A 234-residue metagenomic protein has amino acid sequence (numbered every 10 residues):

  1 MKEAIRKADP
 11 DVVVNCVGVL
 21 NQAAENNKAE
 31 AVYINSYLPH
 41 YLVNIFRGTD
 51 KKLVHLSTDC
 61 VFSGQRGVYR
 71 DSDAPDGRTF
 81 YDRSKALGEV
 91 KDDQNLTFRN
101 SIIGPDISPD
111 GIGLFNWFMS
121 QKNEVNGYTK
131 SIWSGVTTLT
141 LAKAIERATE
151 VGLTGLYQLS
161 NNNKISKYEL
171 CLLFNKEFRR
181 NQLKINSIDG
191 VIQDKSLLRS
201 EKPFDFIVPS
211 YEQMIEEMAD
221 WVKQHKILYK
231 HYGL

Functional and structural regions predicted by a protein language model:
M1-I34: NAD(P)H-binding glycine-rich loop region in Rossmannoid oxidoreductase-like domains and their noncatalytic homologs
V12-V14, K51-S57, L96: Conserved catalytic-site loops of classical short-chain dehydrogenases/reductases
A23-A29, G64-G67, S108: Conserved catalytic-core motifs of eukaryotic protein kinase domains, centered on the activation segment
N26, E30-Y41, P75, R83-S84: Glycine-rich NAD(P)-binding loop of the Rossmann-fold in SDR/ketoreductase-type enzymes
H40-D76: Conserved Rossmann-fold NAD(P)-dependent oxidoreductase catalytic core, especially the SDR/UDP-sugar
R78, V90-W133, L139-T140, R147: NAD(P)-dependent short-chain dehydrogenase/reductase
A142-D194, K226-L234: Mid/C-terminal beta-alpha module of Rossmann-like enzyme folds, strongest in SDR-family dehydrogenases/epimerases
P209-L234: Amphipathic terminal alpha-helices
